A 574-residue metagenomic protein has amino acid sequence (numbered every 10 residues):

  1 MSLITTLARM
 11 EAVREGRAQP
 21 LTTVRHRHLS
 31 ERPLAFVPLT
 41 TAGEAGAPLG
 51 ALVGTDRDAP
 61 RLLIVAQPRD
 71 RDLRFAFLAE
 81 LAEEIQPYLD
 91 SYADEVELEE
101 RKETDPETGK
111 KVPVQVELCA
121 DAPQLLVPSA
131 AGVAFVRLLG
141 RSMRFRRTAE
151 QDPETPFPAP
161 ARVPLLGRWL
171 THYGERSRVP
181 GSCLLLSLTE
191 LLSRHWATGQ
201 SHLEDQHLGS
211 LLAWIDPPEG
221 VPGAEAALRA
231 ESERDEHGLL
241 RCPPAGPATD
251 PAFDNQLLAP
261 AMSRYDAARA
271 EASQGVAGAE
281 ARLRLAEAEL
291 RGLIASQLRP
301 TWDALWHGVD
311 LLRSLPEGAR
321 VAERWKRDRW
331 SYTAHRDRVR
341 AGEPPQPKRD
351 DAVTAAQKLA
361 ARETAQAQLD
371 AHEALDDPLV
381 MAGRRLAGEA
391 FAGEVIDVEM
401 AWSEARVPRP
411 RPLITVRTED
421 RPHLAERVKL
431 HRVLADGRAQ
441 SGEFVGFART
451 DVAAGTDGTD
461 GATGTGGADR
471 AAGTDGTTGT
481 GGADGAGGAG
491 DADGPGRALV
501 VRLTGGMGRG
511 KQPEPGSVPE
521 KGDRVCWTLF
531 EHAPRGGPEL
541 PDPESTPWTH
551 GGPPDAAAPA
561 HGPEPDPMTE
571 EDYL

Functional and structural regions predicted by a protein language model:
M1-A122, S142-R176, P180-G181, L185-L188 (+2 more regions): Long, charged/polar, low-complexity intrinsically disordered N-terminal extensions that precede catalytic
L7-M10, E280-H423: Accessory interdomain/linker segments of ATP-dependent helicases and helicase-like nucleic-acid enzymes that mediate
V37-A42, Q67, V127-A130, E419 (+1 more regions): Structural motif
V116-Q124, P128-P251: Metal-dependent DNA phosphodiester-chemistry modules and their immediately adjacent helices/loops in DNA-processing
T189-A295, R299-A322: Long, charge-rich alpha-helical interaction segments
R384-G458, G490-L503: Secondary-structure-rich domain cores
E426, R432-A435, S441, D451-A454 (+1 more regions): C-terminal effector modules of nucleic-acid-centric enzymes and ribosome-associated factors
A453-A492: Long, intrinsically disordered low-complexity tandem-repeat segments
